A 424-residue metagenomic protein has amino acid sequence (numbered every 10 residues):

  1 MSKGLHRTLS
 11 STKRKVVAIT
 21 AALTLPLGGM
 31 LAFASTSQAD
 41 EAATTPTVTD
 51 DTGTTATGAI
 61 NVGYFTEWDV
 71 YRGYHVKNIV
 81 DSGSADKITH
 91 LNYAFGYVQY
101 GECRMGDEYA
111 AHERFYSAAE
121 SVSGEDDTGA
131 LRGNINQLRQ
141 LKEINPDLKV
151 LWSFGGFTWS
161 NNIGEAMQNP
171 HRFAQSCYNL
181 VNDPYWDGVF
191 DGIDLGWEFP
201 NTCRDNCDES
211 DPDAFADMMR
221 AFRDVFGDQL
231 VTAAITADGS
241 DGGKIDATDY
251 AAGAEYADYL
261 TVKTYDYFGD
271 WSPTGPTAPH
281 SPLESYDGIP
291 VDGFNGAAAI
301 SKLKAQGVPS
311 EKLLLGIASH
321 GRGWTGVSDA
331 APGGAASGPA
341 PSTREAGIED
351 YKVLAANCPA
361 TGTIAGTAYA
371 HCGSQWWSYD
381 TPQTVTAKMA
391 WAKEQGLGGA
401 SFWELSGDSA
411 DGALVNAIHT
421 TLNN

Functional and structural regions predicted by a protein language model:
M1-T12: N-terminal secretory signal peptides that target proteins for export/translocation
S10-S11, V16-I19, L27-T54: C-terminal region of N-terminal signal peptides and the immediate post-cleavage residues of exported proteins
P46-D183: Glycan-recognition patch characteristic of GH18 chitinases/ENGases and related GlcNAc/peptidoglycan-binding proteins
D69, K352-N424: Extracellular low-complexity, Gly/Ser/Thr-rich intrinsically disordered linkers and protease-sensitive activation/hinge
D69-A85, A166-W186, G239-A251, G296 (+2 more regions): Short, acidic/polar
L91, W152, L195, F222 (+4 more regions): Conserved, mostly hydrophobic/aromatic
R104-E125, P200-I348: Substrate-binding surface in catalytic domains of secreted glycosidases
C177-E209, D266: Active-site groove signature of glycoside hydrolases
